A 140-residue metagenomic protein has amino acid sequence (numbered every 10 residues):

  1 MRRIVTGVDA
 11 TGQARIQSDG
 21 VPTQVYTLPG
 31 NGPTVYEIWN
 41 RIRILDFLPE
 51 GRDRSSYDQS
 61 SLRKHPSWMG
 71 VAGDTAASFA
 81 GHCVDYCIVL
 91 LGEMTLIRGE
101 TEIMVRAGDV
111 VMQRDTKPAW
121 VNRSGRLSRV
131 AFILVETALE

Functional and structural regions predicted by a protein language model:
M1-R3, I42, G81-V84, E93 (+2 more regions): Extracellular structured ligand-interaction cores
M1-R41: N-terminal leader/capping segments at the start of a protein or of a new domain
I4-V5, Y86, V110, A119: Short, surface-exposed charged micro-motifs
A10, L90, R123: Short, ordered coil/turn segments that flank beta-strands lining enzyme active or ligand-binding pockets
P22, I42-G81, R114-P118, E136-A138: Conserved short histidine dyad/triad with adjacent acidic residue
A72, T95, E102-D109, D115-E140: Ligand-binding loop in jelly-roll beta-barrel domains
A72-R106: A short beta-strand-loop-beta hairpin characteristic of the jelly-roll/cupin
